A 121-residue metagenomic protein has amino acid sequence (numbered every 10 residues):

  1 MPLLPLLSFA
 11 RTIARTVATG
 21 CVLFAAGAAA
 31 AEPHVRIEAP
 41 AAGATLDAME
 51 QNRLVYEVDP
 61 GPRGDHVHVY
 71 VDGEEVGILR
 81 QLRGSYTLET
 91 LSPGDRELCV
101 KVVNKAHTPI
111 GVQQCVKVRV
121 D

Functional and structural regions predicted by a protein language model:
A31-D47, D121: Short, compositionally biased P/S/T/A/G/V-rich stretches that sit at domain boundaries
R53-P60: Aromatic/hydrophobic beta-strand junction motif of beta-rich domains
H66-Y70: Beta-strand signatures of extracellular beta-sandwich domains
V76-L82: Short beta-strand segments within Ig-like beta-sandwich modules, predominantly Fibronectin type-III
G84-Y86: Short strand-edge motifs at loop-to-beta-strand transitions and within beta-strands of extracellular beta-rich domains
E89-D95: Surface-exposed, short loops/turns at beta-strand junctions within beta-sandwich domains
N104-G111: Short acidic/polar inter-strand loop motif in beta-rich domains
